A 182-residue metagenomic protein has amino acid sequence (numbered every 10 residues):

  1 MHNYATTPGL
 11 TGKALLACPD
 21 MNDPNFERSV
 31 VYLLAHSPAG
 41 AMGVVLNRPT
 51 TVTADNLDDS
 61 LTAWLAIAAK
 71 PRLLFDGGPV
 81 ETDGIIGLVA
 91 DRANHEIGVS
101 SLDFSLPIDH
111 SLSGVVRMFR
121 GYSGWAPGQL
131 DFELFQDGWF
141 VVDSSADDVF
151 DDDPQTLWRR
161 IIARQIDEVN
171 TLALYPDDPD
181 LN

Functional and structural regions predicted by a protein language model:
M1-N182: A short aromatic-anchored loop/beta-hairpin motif
